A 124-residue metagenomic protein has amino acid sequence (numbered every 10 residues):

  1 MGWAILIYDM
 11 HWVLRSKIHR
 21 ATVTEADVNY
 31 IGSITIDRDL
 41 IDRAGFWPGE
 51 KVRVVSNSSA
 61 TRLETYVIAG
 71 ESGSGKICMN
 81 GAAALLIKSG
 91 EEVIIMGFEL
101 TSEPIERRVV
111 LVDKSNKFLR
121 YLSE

Functional and structural regions predicted by a protein language model:
M10, S102-E103, R108-E124: Helix-rich terminal scaffold detector
H11-V13, V23-T24, V28-E103, S115: Compact, glycine-rich, soluble single-domain proteins
K17-H19: Short structural boundary motif marking the start of a folded domain
